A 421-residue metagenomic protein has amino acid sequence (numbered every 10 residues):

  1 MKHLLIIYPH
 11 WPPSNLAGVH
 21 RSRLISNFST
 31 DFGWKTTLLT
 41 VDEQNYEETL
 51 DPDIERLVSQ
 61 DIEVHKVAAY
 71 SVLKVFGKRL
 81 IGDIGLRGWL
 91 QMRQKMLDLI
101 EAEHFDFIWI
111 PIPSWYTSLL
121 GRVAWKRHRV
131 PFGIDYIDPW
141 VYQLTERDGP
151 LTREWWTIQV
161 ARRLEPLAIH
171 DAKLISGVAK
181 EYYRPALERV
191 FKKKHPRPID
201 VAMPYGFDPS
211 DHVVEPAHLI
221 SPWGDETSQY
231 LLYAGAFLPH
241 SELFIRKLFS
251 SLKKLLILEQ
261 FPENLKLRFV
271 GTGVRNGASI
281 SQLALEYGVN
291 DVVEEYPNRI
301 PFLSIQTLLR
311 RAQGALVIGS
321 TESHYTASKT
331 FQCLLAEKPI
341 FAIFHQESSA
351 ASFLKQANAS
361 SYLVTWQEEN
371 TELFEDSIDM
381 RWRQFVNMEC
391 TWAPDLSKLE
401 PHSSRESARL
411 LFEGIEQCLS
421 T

Functional and structural regions predicted by a protein language model:
M1-H65, S420-T421: N-terminal subdomain of nucleotide-sugar transferases
L5, P222-E242, F249, S407: Conserved donor-binding/catalytic core segment of Leloir-type glycosyltransferases
L38-I100: A conserved catalytic-core segment of Leloir-type glycosyltransferases
Y116-L119, V123-R127, W155-G177: Membrane-proximal helix-turn-helix segments that form the acceptor-binding/catalytic region of lipid-linked
R162-I199: A short, active-site helix/loop in glycosyltransferases that binds the activated sugar's phosphate group
K173, T307-S323: Acidic donor-binding loop of glycosyltransferase active sites
N264, R268-G273, G277-R299, L303-S304: Nucleotide-activated donor-binding/catalytic signature segment of Leloir-type glycosyltransferases, i.e., the conserved
T365-E416: A charged, aromatic-enriched C-terminal amphipathic alpha-helix characteristic of glycosyltransferases across folds
